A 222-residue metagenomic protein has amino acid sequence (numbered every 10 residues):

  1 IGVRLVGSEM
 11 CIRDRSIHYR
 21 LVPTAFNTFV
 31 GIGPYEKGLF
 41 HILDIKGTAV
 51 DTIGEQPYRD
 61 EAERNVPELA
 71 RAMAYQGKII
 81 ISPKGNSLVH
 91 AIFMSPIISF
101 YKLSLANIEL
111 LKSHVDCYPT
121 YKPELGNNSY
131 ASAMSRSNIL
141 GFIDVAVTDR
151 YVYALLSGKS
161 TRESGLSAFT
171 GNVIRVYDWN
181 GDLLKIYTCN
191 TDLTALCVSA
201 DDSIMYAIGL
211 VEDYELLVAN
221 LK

Functional and structural regions predicted by a protein language model:
I1-G7, C11-I12: Single conserved hydrophobic/aromatic residue that forms the stacking wall/gate of nucleotide- or nucleobase-binding
R4, F40-K46, S167-G181, N220: Beta-propeller blade signature
Y19-A25, L69-K84, S137-T148, C197-A200: Structural signature of eukaryotic scaffold interfaces centered on beta-propeller domains
N107-V145: Flexible internal linker/loop segments at domain or repeat junctions
V115-N128, W179-A200: Conserved blade-ending motifs and adjacent loop-strand segments that build the rim/top face of beta-propeller domains
S135-V176: Loop/turn-rich, solvent-exposed surfaces of beta-rich toroidal or solenoidal domains
S203-K222: Blade-level signature of beta-propeller repeat domains, shared across WD40, Kelch, NHL, RCC1 and BNR/Asp-box propellers
